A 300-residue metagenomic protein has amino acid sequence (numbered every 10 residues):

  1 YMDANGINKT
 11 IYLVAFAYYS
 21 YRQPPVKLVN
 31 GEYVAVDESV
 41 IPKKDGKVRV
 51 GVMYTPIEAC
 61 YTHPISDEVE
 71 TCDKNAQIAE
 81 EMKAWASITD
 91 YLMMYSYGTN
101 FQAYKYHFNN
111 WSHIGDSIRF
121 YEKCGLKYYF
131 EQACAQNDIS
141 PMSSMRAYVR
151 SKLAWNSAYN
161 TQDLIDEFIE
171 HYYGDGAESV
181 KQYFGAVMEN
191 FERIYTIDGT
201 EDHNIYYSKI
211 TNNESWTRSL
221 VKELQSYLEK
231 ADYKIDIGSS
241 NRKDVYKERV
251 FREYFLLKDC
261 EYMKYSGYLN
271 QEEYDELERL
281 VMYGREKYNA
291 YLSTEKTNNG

Functional and structural regions predicted by a protein language model:
Y1-A86, S96: Gly/Pro-rich turn-and-neighbor structural signature
Y1-I11, A84-L92, Y121-L126, Y227-I237: A structural motif corresponding to the C-terminal end of an alpha-helix and its immediate exit/capping segment
M2, M53, M82, M93-M94 (+4 more regions): Detector for methionine-enriched segments
I7, I11, I41, I57 (+12 more regions): Weak global preference for isoleucine
L28-N30, I65-E68, H107-N109, S144 (+1 more regions): Surface-exposed beta-strand edges and their flanking turn/coil or helix-capping segments
N30-P64, M93, Y97, S117-Q136 (+1 more regions): Repeat-unit-sized solenoid/scaffold elements
E70-E178, Q182: Structured mid-domain segments that build the active-site/substrate or prosthetic-cofactor binding neighborhood
G125, K152-G300: Catalytic domains of carbohydrate-active enzymes that cleave complex glycans
